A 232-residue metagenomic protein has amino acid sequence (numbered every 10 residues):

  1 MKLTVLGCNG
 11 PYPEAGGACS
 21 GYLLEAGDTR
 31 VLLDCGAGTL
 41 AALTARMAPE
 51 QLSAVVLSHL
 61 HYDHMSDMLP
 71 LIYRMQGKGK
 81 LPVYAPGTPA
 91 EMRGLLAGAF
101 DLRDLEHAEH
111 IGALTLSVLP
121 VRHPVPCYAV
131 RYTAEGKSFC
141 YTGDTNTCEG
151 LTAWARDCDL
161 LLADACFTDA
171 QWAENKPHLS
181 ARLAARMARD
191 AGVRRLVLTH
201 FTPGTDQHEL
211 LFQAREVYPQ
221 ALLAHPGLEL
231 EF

Functional and structural regions predicted by a protein language model:
M1-M47, Y128-G143, L160: Conserved beta-strand hairpin/beta-sheet module of binuclear metal-dependent hydrolase folds, prominently
L3, Y22, D34, L43 (+9 more regions): Divalent metal-coordination and catalytic microenvironments
C8-N9, C35-G38, L60, V121-H123 (+3 more regions): Active-site metal-binding loops of divalent metal-dependent hydrolases
G16, A97-G98, W172-P177: Short, solvent-exposed loop/turn segments at secondary-structure boundaries
G27, L52, M75-G79, E135-K137 (+1 more regions): Short, surface-exposed connector motifs at secondary-structure boundaries
G38-P82, D159: Active-site metal-binding motif and surrounding structural segment of the metallo-beta-lactamase
K80-C127, A134-G136: Metallo-beta-lactamase
C148-E229: Cap/insert and terminal regions of metallo-dependent hydrolase folds
